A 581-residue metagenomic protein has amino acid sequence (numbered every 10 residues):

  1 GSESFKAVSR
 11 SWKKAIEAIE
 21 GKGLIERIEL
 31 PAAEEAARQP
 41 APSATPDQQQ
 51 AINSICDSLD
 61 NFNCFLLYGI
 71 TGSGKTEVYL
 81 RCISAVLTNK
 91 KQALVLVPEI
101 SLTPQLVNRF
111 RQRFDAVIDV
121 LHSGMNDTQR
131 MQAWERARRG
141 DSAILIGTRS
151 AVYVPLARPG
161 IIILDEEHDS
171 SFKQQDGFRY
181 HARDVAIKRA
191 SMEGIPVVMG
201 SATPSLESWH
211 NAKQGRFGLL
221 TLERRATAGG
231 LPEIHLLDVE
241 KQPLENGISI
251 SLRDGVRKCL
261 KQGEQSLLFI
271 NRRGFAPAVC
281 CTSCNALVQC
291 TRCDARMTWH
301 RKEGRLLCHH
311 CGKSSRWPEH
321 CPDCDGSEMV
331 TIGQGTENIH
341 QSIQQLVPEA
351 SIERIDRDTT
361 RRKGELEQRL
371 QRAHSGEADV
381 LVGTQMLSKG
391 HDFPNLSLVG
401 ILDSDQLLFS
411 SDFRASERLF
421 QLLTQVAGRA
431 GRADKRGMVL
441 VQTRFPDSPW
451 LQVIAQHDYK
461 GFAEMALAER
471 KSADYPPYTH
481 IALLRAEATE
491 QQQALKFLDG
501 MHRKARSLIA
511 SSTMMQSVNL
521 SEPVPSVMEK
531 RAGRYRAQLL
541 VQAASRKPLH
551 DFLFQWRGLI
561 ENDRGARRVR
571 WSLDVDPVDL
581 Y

Functional and structural regions predicted by a protein language model:
G1-E35: Interdomain "pre-motor" coupling segment immediately N-terminal to P-loop NTPase/helicase cores
Q39-Q49, N53, N61-L495, D499 (+3 more regions): Inter-lobe coupling/hinge segments of SF2-like helicase ATPases
E353, I509-S526, R567-V575: Short beta-strand elements
Y459-K460, A494-S521: Short amphipathic alpha-helix segments
F497-R503, D551-L559: Short amphipathic alpha-helices in soluble, non-transmembrane regions that often serve as interface/regulatory elements
S512, Q516-S517, R531-Y535, I560: Nucleotide-binding motor/catalytic cores of P-loop/tubulin-like NTPases across gene-expression machines
E522-G533, D579: Short beta-strand/turn "edge" motifs
R546, F554, G558-Y581: Generic C-terminus detector
